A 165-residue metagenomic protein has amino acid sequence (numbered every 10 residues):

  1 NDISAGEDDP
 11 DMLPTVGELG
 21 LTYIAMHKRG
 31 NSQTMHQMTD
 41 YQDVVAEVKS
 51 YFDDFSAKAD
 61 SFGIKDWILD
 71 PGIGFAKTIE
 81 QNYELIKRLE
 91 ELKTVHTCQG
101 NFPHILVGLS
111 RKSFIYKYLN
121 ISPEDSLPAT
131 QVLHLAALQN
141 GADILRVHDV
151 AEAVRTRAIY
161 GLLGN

Functional and structural regions predicted by a protein language model:
N1-A57, S61, A76-N165: Active-site-adjacent loop and "lid" segments of alpha/beta metabolic enzymes
I73: Active-site metal-binding loops of divalent metal-dependent hydrolases
